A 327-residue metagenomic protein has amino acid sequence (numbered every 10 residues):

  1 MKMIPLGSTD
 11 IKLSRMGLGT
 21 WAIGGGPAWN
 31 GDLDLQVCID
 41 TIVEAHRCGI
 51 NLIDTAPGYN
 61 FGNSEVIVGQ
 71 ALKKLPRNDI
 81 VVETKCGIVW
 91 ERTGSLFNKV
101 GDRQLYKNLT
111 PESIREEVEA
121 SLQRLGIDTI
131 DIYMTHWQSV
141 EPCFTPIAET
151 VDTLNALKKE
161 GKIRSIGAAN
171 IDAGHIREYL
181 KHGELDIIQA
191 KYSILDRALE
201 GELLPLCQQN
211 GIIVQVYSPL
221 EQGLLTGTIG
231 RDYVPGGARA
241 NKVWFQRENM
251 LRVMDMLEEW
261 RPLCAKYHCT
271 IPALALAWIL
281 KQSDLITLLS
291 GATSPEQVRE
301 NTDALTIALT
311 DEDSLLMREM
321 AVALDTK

Functional and structural regions predicted by a protein language model:
M1-V81: N-terminal binding-site loop/beta-alpha segment at the start of enzyme catalytic domains that lines or forms
M3, L35, Q138-T326: Beta/alpha (TIM)-barrel catalytic core signal, keyed to glycine-rich beta->alpha loops juxtaposed to Asp/Glu that bind
R15, L52, T129-I132, S165 (+2 more regions): Residues at the N-termini of beta-strands
I23-Q36, K99-R115, E141-C143: Active-site mouth loops of central-metabolism enzymes
D32-A45, T110-R124, D172-E178: Short, acidic/polar
L52-P57, E83-T84, T129-M134, G167-A168 (+1 more regions): Short beta-strand segments at enzyme active-site cores
N78-E91: A short, structured active-site edge motif that brings together acidic residues
L122-E141: Active-site groove signature of glycoside hydrolases
